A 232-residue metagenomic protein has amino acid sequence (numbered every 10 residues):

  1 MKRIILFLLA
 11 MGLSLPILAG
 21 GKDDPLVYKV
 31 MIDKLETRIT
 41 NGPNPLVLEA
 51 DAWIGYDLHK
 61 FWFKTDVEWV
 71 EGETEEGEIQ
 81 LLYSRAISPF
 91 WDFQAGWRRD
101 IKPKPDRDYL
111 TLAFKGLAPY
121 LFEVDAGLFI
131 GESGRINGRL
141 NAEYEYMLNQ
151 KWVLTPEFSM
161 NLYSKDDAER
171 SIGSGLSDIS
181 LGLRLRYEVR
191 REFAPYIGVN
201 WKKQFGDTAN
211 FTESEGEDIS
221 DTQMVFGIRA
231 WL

Functional and structural regions predicted by a protein language model:
S14-P16: N-terminal signal peptide c-region/cleavage motif recognized by signal peptidases
L18-E71, M224: Outer-membrane beta-barrel initiation region
L26, N44-L48, E75-I79, D106-L110 (+3 more regions): Residues that define the transmembrane beta-barrel architecture of outer-membrane proteins
K34-T37, F63-V67, A95-R99, A126-I130 (+2 more regions): Transmembrane beta-barrel strands of outer-membrane/channel proteins
I54-Y56, R85, G116, I130 (+3 more regions): Residue-level signature of outer-membrane beta-barrel architecture
L58-F63, P89-F93, Y120-V124, N149-L154 (+1 more regions): Repeated loop/turn-to-beta-strand initiation elements of outer-membrane beta-barrel proteins
R107-D167: Detector for outer-membrane/organellar transmembrane beta-barrel domains, recognizing the amphipathic beta-strand
G182-E192, D218-L232: Outer-membrane beta-barrel "beta-signal"
